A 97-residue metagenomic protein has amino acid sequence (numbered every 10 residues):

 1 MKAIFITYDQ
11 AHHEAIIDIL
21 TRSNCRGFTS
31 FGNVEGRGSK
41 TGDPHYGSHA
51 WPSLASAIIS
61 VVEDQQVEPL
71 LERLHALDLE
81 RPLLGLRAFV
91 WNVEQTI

Functional and structural regions predicted by a protein language model:
M1-I97: Positively charged, small/polar-rich N-terminal and surface patches that mediate targeting and assembly and bind
